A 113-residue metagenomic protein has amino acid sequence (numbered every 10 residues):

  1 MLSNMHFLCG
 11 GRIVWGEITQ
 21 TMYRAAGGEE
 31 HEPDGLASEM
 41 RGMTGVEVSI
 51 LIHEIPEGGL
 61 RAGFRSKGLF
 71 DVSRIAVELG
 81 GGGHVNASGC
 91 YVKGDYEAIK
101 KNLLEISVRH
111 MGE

Functional and structural regions predicted by a protein language model:
M1-L79, G83-E113: Hydrophobic helix-and-loop "lid/oligomerization" segment in the mid-to-C-terminal part of catalytic domains
